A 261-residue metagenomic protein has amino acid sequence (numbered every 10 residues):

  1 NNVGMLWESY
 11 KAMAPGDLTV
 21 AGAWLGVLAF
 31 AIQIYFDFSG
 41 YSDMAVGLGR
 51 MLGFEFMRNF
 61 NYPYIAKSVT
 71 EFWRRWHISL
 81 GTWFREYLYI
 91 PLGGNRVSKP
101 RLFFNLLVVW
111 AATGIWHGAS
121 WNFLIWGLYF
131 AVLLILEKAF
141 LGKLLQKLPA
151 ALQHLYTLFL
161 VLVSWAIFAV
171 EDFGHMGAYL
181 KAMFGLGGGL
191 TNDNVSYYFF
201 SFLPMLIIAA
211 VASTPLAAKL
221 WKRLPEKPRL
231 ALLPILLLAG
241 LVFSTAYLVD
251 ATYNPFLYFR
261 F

Functional and structural regions predicted by a protein language model:
N1-S213, A218, K222-R260: Membrane-embedded transmembrane alpha-helical bundles that form the catalytic cores of multi-pass lipid-modifying
